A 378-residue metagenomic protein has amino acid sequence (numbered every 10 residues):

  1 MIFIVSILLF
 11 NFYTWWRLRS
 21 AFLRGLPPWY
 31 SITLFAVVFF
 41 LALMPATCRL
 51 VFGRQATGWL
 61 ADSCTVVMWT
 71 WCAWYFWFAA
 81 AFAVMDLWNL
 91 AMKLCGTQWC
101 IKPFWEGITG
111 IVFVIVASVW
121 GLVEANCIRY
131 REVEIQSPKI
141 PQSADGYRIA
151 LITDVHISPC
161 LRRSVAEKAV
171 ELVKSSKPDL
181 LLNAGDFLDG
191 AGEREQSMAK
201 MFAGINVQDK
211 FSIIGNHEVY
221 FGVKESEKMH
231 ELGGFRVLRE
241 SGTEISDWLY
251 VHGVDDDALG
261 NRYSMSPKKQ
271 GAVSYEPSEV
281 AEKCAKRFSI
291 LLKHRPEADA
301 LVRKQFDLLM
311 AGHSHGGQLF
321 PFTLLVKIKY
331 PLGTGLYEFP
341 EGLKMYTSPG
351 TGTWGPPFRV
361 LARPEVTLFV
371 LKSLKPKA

Functional and structural regions predicted by a protein language model:
M1-N126, K377: Non-catalytic terminal accessory segments
R17-R19, L34, E134, E279 (+1 more regions): Generic alpha-helical secondary structure signal
N126-C127, V360: A short catalytic or substrate-binding loop motif that flags glycine-/basic-rich loops and adjacent residues that bind
C127-I140: Alpha-helical transmembrane signal-anchor/signal-peptide segments
K139-A378: Soluble catalytic domains of enzymes that build or remodel membrane lipids, polysaccharides, and related
